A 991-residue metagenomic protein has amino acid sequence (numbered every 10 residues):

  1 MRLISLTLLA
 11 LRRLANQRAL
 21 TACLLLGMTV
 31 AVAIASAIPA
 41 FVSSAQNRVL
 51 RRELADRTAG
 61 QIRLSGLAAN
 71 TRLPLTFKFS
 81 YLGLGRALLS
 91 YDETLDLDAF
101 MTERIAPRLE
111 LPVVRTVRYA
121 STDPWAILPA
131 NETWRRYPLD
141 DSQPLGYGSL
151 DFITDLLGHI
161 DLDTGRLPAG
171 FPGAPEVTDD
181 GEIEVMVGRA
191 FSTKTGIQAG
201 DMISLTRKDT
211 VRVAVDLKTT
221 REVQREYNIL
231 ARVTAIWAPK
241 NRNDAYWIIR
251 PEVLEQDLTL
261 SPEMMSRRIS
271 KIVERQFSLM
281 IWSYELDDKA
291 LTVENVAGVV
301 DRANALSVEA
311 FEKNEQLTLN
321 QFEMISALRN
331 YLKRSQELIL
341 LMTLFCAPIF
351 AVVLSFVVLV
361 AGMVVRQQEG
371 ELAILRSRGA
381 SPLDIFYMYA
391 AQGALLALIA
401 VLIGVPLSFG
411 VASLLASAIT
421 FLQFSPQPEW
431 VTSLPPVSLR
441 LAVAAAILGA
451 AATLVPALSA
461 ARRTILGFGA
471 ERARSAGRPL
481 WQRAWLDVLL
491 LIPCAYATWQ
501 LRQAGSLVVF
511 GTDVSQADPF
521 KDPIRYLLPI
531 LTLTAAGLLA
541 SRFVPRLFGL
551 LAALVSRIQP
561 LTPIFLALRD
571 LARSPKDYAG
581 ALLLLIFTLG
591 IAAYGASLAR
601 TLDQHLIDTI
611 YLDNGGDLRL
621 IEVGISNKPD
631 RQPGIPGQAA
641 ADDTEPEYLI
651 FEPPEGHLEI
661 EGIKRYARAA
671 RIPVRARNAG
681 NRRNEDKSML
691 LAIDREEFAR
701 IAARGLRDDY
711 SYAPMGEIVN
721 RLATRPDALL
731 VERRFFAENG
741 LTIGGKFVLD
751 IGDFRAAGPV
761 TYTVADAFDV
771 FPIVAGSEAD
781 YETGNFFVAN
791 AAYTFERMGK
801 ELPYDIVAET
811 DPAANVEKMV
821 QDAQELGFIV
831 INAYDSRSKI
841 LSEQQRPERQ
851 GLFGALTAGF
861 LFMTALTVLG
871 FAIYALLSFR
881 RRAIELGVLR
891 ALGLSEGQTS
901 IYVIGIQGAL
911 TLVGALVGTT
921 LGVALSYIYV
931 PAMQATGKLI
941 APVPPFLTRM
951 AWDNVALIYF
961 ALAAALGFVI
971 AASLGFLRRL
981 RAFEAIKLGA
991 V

Functional and structural regions predicted by a protein language model:
M1-A35, E471-I492, S541-L589, S878 (+3 more regions): N-terminal Sec/SRP start-transfer signal
M1-V353, M363, S417-S425, E429-T432 (+11 more regions): Membrane transport/envelope proteins' first extracytoplasmic loop
Q17, S355-A397, R463, F468-L480 (+2 more regions): Interfacial "coupling" helices/loops that link adjacent transmembrane helices in transporter permeases
L341-M363, A444-L448, A855-L876, Y959-A964: Selective detector of the "anchor" transmembrane alpha-helix that sits immediately C-terminal
V358-A361, G370, A394-P426, P436-I465 (+6 more regions): Small-residue-rich transmembrane alpha-helices
P382, F386, A390, Q427-P435 (+6 more regions): Membrane-interface segments at loop-to-transmembrane junctions
A504-Y710, M715: Juxtamembrane segments of multi-pass membrane proteins
L582, Y804-I806, I829-G922, S926-P931 (+3 more regions): C-terminal transmembrane helical bundles of large multi-pass transporters and their helix-start/helix-kink determinants
